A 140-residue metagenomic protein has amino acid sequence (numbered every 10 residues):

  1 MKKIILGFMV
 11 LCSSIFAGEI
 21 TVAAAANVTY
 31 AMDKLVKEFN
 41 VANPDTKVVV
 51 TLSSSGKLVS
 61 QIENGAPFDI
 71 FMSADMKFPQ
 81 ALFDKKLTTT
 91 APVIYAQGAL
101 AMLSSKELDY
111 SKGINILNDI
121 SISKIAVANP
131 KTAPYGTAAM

Functional and structural regions predicted by a protein language model:
M1-I4: Positively charged n-region of N-terminal signal peptides that target proteins for export
L6-V10: Hydrophobic helical h-region of N-terminal Sec-dependent signal peptides in bacterial secretory/periplasmic proteins
S13-A17: Sec/Tat signal peptide C-region and signal peptidase I cleavage site
G18-K131: N-terminal segment of the mature folded domain
P134-M140: Short, intrinsically disordered, charge-balanced linker/junction segments flanking boundaries in proteins
